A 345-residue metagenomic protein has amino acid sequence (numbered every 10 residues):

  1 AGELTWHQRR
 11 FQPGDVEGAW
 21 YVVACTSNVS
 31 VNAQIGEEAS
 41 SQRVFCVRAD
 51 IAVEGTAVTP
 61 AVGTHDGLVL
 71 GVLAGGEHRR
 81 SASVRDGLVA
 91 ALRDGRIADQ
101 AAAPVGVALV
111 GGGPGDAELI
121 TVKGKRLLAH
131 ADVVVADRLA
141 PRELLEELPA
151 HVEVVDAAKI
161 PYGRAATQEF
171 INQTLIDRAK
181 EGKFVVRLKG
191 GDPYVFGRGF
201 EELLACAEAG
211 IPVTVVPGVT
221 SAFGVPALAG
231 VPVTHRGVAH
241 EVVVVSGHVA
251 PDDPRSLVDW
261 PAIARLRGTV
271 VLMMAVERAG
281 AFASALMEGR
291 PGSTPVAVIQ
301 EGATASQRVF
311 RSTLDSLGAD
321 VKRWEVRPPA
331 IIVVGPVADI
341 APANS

Functional and structural regions predicted by a protein language model:
A1-V23, S27-S30, P104-G115, G124-V219 (+2 more regions): Class I S-adenosyl-L-methionine
G14-V16, A61-H65, D99-P104, I120 (+11 more regions): Solvent-exposed alpha-helices and their adjacent loops that cap or buttress functional pockets in soluble metabolic
Y21-T26, N32-V58, V154, V276: ADP-ribose/adenylate-binding Rossmann-like module
A39-S41, D86-V89, V122-L127, L148-V152 (+5 more regions): Short, solvent-exposed amphipathic alpha-helical segments in soluble enzyme and RNA/protein-processing domains
A52-A57, R79, P141-E143, P161-G163 (+5 more regions): Short gly/pro/ser/thr-enriched loop/turn and capping motifs at secondary-structure boundaries
A61-G67, L73-A103: An accessory alpha-helical subdomain
P104-L109, F170, K180-V185, A239-E241 (+1 more regions): A contiguous loop/helix-start segment that scaffolds small-molecule binding in enzyme catalytic cores
D192-L266, R308-R311: Class I SAM-dependent methyltransferase SAM-binding "motif I" and its flanking Rossmann-like core
